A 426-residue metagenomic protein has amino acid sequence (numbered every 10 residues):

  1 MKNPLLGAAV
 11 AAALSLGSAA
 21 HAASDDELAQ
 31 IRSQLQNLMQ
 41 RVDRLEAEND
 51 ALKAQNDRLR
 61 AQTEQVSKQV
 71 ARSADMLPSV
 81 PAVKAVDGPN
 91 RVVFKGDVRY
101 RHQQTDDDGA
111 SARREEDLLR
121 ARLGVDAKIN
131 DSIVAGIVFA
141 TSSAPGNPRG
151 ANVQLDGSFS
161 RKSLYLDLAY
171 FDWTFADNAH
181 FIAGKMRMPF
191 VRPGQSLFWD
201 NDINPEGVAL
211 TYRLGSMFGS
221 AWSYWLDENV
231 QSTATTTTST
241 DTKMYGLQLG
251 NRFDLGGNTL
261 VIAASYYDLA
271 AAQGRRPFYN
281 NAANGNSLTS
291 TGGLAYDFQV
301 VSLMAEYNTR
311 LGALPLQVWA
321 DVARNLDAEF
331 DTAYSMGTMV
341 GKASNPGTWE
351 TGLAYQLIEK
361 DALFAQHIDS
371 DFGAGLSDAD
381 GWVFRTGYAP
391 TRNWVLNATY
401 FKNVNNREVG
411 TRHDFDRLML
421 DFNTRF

Functional and structural regions predicted by a protein language model:
G7-A8, A20-A110, F426: N-terminal periplasmic/intermembrane-space "pro-region" immediately following the signal or transit peptide
D25-D26, Q36, D43-E46, D50 (+4 more regions): Outer-membrane beta-barrel pore domains
A85, G124-D126, D172-T174, T211-R213 (+5 more regions): Transmembrane beta-barrel domains of outer membrane proteins
P89, K128-N130, S142, A176-N178 (+5 more regions): Outer-membrane beta-barrel channels and translocator barrels
V92-V98, A135-I137, F181, G215-A221 (+7 more regions): Transmembrane beta-strands of outer-membrane beta-barrel proteins
R99-Q103, A140-S142, M186-M188, W222-L226 (+6 more regions): Outer-membrane beta-barrel pore domains and translocons
R101-R120, A127-D177, M188-D200, S232-A234 (+3 more regions): Surface-exposed loop and membrane-interface regions of Gram-negative outer-membrane beta-barrel proteins
A144-L168, W173-G256, S265, A270-L294 (+1 more regions): Surface-exposed coil loops of outer-membrane beta-barrel proteins
